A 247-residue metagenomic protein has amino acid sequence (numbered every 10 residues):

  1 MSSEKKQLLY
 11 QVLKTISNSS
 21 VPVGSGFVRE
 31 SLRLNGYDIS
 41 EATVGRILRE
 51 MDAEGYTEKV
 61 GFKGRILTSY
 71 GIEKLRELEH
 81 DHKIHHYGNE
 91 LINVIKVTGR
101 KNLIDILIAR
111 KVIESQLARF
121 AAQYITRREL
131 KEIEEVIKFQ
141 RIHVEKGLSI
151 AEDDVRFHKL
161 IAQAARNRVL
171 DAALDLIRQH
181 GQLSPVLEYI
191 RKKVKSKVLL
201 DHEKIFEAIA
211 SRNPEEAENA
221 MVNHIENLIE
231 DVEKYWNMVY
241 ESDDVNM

Functional and structural regions predicted by a protein language model:
M1-A109: Short linear motifs at protein or domain termini
Q7-L8, T98, I113, E135 (+1 more regions): Alpha-helix N-cap/N′ positions at the starts of helices
V12, Q140-R141, K204-I205, I209: Generic hydrophobic alpha-helical segments
S19, L78, H82, Q140 (+5 more regions): A short secondary-structure junction motif
T98, N102-D105, I125, K146 (+1 more regions): Non-transmembrane, amphipathic alpha-helical segments
A109-R110, Q116-V186, H202, N219-N223: Conserved amphipathic alpha-helical segments that form helical-bundle/coiled-coil interaction surfaces
R178-M247: C-terminal all-alpha effector/ligand-binding and dimerization domain of prokaryotic HTH-type transcriptional repressors
